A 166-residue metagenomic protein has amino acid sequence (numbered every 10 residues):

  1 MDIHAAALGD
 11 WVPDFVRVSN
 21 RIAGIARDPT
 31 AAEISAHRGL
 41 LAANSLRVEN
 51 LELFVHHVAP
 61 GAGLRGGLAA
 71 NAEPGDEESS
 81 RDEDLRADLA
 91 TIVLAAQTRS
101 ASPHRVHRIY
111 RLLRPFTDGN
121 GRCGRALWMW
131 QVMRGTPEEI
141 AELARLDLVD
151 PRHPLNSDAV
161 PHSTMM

Functional and structural regions predicted by a protein language model:
M1-M166: FIC/Doc superfamily catalytic core
